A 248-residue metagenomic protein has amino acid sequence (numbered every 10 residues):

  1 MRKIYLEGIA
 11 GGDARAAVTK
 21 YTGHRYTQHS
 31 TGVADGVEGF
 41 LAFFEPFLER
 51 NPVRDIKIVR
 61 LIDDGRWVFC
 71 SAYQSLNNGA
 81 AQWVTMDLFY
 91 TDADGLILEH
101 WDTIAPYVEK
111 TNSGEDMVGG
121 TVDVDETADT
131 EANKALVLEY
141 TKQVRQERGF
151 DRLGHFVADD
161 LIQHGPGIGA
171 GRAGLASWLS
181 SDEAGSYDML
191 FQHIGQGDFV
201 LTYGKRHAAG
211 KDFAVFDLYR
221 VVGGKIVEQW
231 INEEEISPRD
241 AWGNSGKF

Functional and structural regions predicted by a protein language model:
M1-F248: C-terminal and inter-domain tail/linker signature
